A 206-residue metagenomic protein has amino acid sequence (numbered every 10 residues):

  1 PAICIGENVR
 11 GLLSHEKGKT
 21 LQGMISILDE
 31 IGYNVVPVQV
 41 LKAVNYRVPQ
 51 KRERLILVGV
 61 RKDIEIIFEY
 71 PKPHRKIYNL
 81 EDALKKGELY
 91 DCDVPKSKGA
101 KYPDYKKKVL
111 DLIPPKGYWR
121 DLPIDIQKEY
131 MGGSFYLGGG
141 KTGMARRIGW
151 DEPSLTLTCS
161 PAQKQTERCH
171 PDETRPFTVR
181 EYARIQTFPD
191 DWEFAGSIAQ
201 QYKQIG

Functional and structural regions predicted by a protein language model:
P1-M144: Class I S-adenosyl-L-methionine
D104-I205: C-terminal target-recognition/interaction regions appended to catalytic cores
